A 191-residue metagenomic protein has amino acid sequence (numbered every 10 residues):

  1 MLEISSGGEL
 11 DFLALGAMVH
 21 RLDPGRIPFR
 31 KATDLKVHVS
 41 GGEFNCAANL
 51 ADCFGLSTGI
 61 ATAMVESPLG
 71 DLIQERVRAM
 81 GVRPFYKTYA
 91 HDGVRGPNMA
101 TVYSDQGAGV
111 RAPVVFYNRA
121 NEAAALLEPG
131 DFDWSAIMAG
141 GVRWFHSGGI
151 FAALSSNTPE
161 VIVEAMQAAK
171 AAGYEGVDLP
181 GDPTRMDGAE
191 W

Functional and structural regions predicted by a protein language model:
M1-K87, A108, L127-G130: Glycine-rich phosphate/adenosyl-contacting loop at the front of the ribokinase-like
M1-L10, E128-M138, T158-A171: Short amphipathic alpha-helices and their capping/turn segments at secondary-structure boundaries
L2, C46-N49, F85-H91, W144-T158: Short N-terminal helix-initiation segments at or just after the protein's N-terminus
L15-M18, L22, M64, R119-A120 (+2 more regions): Fold-independent oxyanion-binding glycine-rich loops and adjacent beta-strand/coil segments at enzyme active sites
H20-R21, V110-R111, E122-A125, A152-L154 (+1 more regions): Short, acidic Gly/Pro/Ser/Thr-rich loop/turn segments
N49, L72, V102, E164-A168: Alpha-helical scaffold segments in soluble metabolic enzymes
S57-G149, Y174: Conserved N-terminal subdomain of the carbohydrate kinase-like
W144-W191: Conserved beta-alpha-beta core of the PfkB/ribokinase-like small-molecule kinase fold
